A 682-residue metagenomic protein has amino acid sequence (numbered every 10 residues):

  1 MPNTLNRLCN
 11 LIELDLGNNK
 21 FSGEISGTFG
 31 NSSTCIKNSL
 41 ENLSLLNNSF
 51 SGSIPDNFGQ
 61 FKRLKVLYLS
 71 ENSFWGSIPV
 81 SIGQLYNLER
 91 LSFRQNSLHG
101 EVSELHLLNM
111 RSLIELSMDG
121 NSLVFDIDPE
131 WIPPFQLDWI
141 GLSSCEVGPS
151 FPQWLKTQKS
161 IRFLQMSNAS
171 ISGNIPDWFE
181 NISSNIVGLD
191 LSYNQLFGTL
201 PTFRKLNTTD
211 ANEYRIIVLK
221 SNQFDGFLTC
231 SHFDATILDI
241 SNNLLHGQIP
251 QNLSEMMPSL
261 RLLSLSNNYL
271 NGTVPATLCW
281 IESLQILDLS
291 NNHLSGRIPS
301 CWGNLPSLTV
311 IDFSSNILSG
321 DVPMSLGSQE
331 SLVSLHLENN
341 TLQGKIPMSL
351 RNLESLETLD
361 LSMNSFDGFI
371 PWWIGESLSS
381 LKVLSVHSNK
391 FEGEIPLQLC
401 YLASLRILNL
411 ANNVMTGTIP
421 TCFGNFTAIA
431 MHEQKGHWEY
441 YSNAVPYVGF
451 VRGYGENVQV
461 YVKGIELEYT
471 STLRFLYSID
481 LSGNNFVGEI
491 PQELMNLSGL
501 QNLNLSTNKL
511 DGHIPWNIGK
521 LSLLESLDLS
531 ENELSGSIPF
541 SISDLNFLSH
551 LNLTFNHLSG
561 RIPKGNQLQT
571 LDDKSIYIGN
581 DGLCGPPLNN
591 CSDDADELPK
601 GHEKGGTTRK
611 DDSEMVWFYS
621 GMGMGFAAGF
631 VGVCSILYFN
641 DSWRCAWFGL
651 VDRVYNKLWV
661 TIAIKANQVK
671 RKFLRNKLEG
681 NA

Functional and structural regions predicted by a protein language model:
M1-A682: Plant-biased, solvent-exposed loop and capping regions within N-terminal extracellular ligand-binding ectodomains
